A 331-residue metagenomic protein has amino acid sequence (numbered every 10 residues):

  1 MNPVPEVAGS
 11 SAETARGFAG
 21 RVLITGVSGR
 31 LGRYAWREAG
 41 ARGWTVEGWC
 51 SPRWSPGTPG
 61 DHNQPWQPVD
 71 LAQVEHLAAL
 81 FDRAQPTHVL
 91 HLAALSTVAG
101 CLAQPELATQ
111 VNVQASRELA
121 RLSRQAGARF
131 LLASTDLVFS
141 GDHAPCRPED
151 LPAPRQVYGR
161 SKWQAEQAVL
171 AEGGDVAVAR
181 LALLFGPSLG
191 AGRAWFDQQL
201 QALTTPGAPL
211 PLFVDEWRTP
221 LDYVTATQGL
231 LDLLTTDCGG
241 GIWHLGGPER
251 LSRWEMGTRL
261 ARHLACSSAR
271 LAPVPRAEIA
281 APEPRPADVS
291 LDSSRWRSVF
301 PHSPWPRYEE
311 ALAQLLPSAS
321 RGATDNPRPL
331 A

Functional and structural regions predicted by a protein language model:
F18-R42: N-terminal Rossmann NAD(P)H-binding glycine-rich loop of SDR-like oxidoreductase domains
G20, V89, A103-L131: NAD(P)-cofactor binding segment of oxidoreductase domains
G48-G57, D70-L71, A94: N-terminal Rossmann-fold cofactor-binding loop
P68-V111: NAD(P)H-binding glycine-rich loop region in Rossmannoid oxidoreductase-like domains and their noncatalytic homologs
Q110, Q114-E118, V138-A179, L183-L189: Catalytic helix-loop patch of NAD(P)-dependent Rossmann-fold dehydrogenases
Q167-W217, V224-T225: NAD(P)-dependent short-chain dehydrogenase/reductase
A208, T227-G229, T236-P282, A323-A331: Mid/C-terminal beta-alpha module of Rossmann-like enzyme folds, strongest in SDR-family dehydrogenases/epimerases
Y223, S252-T258, P275-L315, S320-A331: Conserved C-terminal active-site "lid" loop/helix of NAD(P)H-dependent oxidoreductases that clamps the redox cofactor
